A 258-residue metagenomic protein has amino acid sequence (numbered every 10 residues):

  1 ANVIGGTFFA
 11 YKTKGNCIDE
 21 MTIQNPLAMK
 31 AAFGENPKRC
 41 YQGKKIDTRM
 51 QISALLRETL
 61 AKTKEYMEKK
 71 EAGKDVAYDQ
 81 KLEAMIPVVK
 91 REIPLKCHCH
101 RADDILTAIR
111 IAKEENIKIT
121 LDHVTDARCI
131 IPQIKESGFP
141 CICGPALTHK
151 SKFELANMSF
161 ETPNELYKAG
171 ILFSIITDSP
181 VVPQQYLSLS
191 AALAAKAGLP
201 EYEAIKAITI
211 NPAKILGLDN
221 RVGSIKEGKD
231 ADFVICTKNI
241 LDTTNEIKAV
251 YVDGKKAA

Functional and structural regions predicted by a protein language model:
A1-I119: Polyanionic/metal-chelating signatures
V76-Y78, C97-R101, D122-T125, K152-F160: A general structural motif
A84, C129-I130, T162, G223: Short acidic active-site motifs
P94, K135, G144-T148, K152-T237 (+1 more regions): His/Asp/Glu-enriched, well-ordered alpha-helical/loop segment that forms or immediately abuts the divalent-metal
A112-I119, K135-I142, G170-L172: Glycine-enriched alpha-helix->loop->beta-strand junction motifs that scaffold or abut catalytic
D126-E136: Active-site-adjacent beta->alpha loops and helix N-cap segments on the catalytic face of soluble alpha/beta enzymes
V250: Short aromatic-centered micro-motifs
